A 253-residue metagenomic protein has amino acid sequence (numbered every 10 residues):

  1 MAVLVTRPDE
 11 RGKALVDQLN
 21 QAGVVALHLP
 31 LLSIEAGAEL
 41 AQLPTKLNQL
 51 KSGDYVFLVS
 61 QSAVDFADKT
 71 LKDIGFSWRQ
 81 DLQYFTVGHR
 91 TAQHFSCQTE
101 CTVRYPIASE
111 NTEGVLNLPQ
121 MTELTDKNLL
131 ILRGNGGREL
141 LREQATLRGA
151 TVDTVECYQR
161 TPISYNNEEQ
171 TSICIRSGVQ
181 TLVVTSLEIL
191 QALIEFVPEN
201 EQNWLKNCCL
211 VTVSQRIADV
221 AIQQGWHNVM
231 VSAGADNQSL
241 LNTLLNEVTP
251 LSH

Functional and structural regions predicted by a protein language model:
M1-H253: Conserved beta-alpha
